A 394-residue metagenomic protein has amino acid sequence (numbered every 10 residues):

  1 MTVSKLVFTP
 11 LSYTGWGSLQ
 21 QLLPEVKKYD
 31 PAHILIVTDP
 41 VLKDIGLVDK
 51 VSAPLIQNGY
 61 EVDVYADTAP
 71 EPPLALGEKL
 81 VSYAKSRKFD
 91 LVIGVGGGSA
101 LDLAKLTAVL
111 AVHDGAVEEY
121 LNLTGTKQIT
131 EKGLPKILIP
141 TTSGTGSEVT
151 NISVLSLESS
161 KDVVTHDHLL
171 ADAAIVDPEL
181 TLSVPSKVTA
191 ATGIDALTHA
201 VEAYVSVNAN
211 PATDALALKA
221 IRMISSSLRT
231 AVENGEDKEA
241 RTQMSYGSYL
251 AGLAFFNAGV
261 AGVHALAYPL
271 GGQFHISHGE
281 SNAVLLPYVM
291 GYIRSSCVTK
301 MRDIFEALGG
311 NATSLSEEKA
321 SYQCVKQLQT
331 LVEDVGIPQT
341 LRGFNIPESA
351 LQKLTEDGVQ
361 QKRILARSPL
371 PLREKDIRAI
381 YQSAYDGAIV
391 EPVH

Functional and structural regions predicted by a protein language model:
M1-L91, L341-R342: ATP/NTP phosphate-donor binding region
L19-L22, D44-L47, L74-G77, S99-A104 (+3 more regions): Short glycine/serine/threonine-rich phosphate/pyrophosphate-binding segments that cradle anionic phosphate groups
A75-E179: Glycine/threonine-rich beta-strand-loop-alpha-helix active-site module that forms ligand/phosphate-binding
G144, Y249-N282, K362-R367: Glycine-rich phosphate/pyrophosphate-binding beta-alpha loops
I152-A258, K375: Carboxylate- and glycine-rich phosphate/diphosphate-binding segment that chelates Mg2+/Mn2+
Q273-A350, V390, H394: Gly/Pro-rich interdomain helix-loop hinge
E348-H394: Short, amphipathic C-terminal "tail helix"
